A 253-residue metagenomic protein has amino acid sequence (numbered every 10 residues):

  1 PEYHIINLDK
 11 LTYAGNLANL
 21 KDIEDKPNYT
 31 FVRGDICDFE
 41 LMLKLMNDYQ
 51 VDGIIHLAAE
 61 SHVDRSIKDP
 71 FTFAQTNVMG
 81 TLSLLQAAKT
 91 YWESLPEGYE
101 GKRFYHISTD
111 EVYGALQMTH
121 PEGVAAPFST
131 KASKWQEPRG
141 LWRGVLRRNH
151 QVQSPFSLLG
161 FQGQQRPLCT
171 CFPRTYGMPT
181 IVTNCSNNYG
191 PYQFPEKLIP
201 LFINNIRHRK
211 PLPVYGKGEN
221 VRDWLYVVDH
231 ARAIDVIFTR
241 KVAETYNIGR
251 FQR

Functional and structural regions predicted by a protein language model:
P1-N188, V228, I234-F238: N-terminal Rossmann-like NAD(P)+-binding domain of SDR-like oxidoreductases, especially those catalyzing
I54, L212-P213: Short, structured loop/turn "capping" segments at alpha-beta junctions
K68, C185-Y192, V214-R222, Y246-R253: Glycine-rich Rossmann NAD(P)(H)-binding loop
R103, F156, G190, K197 (+2 more regions): Amphipathic alpha-helical recognition patches that constitute DNA-binding helices
L116-Q117, Q193, K197-L198, D229: Acidic donor-diphosphate engagement hotspot in glycosyltransferases and nucleotidyltransferases that stabilizes
S157, P195-E196, V227, R253: Amphipathic alpha-helical segment in the mid-to-C-terminal domain of diverse UDP/GDP-sugar glycosyltransferases
R174, P200-L212, R222-N247: Alpha-helical substrate-binding/gating segment
